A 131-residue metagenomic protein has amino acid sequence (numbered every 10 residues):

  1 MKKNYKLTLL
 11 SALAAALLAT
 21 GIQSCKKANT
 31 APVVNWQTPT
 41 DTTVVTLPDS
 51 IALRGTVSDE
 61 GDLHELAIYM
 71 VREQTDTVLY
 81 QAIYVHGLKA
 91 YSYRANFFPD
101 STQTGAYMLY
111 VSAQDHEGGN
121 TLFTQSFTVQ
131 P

Functional and structural regions predicted by a protein language model:
M1-C25: Sec-dependent bacterial lipoprotein signal peptides
K26-L47, Q130: Short, compositionally biased P/S/T/A/G/V-rich stretches that sit at domain boundaries
T43, L53-G61, D115: Extracellular acidic, Ser/Thr/Pro-rich low-complexity tracts
S58-Q74: Solvent-exposed loop/turn segments flanking beta-strands in beta-repeat/beta-sandwich domains
G87-N96: Aromatic sugar-binding surface patches on proteins that engage polysaccharides or sugar-phosphate polymers
Y93, N120-Q125: Extracellular and select intracellular beta-sandwich modules with Ser/Thr-enriched, small-residue motifs on
P99-A106: Surface-exposed, short loops/turns at beta-strand junctions within beta-sandwich domains
V111-A113: Conserved structural position at the C-terminal beta-strand of extracellular beta-sandwich adhesion modules
